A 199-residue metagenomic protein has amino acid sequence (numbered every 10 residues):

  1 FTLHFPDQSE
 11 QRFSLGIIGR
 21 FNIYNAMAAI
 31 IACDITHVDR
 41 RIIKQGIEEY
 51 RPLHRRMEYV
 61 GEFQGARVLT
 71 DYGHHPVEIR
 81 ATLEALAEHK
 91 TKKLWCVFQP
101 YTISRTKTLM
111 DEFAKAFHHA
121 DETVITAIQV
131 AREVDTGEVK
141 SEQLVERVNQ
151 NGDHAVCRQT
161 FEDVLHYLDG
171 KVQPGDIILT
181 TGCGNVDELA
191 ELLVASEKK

Functional and structural regions predicted by a protein language model:
F1-F5: Short polybasic amphipathic segments
P6-E122: Nucleotide phosphate-binding/pyrophosphate-handling subdomain across enzymes that bind or process nucleotide phosphates
Q11, S104, E133, E188-L189: Glycine/Thr-rich phosphate-binding loops of Rossmann-like dinucleotide-binding domains
H74, Y101-I103, I128-A131, C183-V186: Short glycine-rich anion-binding loops that position phosphate/pyrophosphate groups of nucleotides and phosphorylated
A81, T108-M110, T136-G137, D169 (+1 more regions): Short amphipathic alpha-helical segments
A114-P174: C-terminal helical cap/extension that packs against the catalytic core of soluble nucleotide-cofactor enzymes
I125, A195-K199: Short, flexible loop segments at boundaries between secondary-structure elements
D163-V194: A glycine-rich beta-strand to alpha-helix segment that forms a phosphate/ribose-binding loop at ligand/cofactor sites
